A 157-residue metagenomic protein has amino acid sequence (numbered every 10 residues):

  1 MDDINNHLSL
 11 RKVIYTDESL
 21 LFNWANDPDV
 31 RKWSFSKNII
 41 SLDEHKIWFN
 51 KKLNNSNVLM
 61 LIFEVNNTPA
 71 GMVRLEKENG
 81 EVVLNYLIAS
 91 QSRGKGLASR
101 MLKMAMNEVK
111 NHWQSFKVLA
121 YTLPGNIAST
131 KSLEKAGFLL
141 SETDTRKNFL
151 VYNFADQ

Functional and structural regions predicted by a protein language model:
M1-L20, W24-A25, M60, E64-Q157: Acyl-donor (CoA/ACP) binding surface of acyl/acetyltransferases
Y15-F22, L42, K46, N50: An amphipathic alpha-helix signature
D27-V30, I39, N54, R93: Residue-level marker of structural boundaries
D29-W48: Conserved GNAT-fold acetyl-CoA-binding loop/helix
S34, E44-H45, N54, L102 (+1 more regions): Alpha-helix boundary/interfacial micro-motifs
N50-I62: A short helix-loop-beta-strand connector motif used in the catalytic cores of GNAT acetyltransferases and, in some
